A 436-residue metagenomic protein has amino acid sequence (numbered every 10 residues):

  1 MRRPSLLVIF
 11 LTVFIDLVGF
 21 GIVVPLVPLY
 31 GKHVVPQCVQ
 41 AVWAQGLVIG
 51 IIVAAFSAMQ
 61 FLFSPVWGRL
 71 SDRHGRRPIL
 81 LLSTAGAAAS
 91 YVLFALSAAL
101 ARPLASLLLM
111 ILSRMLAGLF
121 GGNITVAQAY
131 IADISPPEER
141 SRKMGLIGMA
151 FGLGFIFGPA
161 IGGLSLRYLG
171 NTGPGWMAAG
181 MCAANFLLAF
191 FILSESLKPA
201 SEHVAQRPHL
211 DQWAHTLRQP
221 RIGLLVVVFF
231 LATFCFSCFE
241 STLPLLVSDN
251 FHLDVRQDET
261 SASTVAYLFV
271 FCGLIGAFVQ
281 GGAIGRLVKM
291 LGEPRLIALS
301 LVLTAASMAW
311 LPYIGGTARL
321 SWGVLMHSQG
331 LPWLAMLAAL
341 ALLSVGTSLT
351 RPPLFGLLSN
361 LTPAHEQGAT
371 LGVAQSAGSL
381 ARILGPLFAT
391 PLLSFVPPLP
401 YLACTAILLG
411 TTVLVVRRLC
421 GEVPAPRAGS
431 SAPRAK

Functional and structural regions predicted by a protein language model:
M1-R2, S194-V227, D254-Q257, R434-K436: Juxtamembrane intracellular "pre-TM" segments in multi-pass secondary transporters
F14, S90, L104-G122, G323-L349: Hydrophobic core of transmembrane alpha-helices in multi-pass small-molecule transporters, especially MFS/SLC-type
P25-G46, T242-T264: Short amphipathic helix-loop junctions that connect adjacent transmembrane helices in Major Facilitator Superfamily/SLC
F61-L104: Conserved MFS/SLC helix-loop-helix module at the cytosolic interface between two early adjacent transmembrane helices
L62-G75, F278-E293, L393: Helix-to-loop junctions at the C-terminal end of transmembrane segments in multipass secondary transporters
A85-P103, V302-Q329: C-terminal ends and interior cores of transmembrane alpha-helices in multi-pass membrane transporters/permeases
I111-G152: Cytoplasmic helix-loop-helix junction between adjacent transmembrane helices in 12-TM secondary transporters
V265-K289, S307: Transmembrane alpha-helices of Major Facilitator/SLC transporters
